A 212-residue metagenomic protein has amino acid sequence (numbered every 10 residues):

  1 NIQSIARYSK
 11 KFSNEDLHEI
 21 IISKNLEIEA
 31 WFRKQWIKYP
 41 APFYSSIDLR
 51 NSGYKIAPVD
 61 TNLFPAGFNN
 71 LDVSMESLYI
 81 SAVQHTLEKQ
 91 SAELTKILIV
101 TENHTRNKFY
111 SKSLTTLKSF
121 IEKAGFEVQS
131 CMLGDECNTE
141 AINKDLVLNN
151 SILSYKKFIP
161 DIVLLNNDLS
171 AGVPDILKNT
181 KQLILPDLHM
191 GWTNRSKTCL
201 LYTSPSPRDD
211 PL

Functional and structural regions predicted by a protein language model:
N1-D145, P160-D161, G172: ATP-dependent carboxylate activation and anion-phosphoryl transfer catalytic cores that bind Mg-ATP to form
S113-T116, N179-K181, L200: Short secondary-structure boundary/capping segments
K144-F158: Short amphipathic alpha-helix with an adjacent loop that forms part of the alpha/beta core around
L164-L165: Redox-cofactor binding/interface segments in oxidoreductases and associated redox assembly factors
S170-N194: A short, gly/pro- and small-residue-rich
R195-L201: Glycine-rich, charge-decorated loop segments at or immediately adjacent to ligand/cofactor-binding or catalytic sites
Y202-L212: Single conserved hydrophobic/aromatic residue that forms the stacking wall/gate of nucleotide- or nucleobase-binding
